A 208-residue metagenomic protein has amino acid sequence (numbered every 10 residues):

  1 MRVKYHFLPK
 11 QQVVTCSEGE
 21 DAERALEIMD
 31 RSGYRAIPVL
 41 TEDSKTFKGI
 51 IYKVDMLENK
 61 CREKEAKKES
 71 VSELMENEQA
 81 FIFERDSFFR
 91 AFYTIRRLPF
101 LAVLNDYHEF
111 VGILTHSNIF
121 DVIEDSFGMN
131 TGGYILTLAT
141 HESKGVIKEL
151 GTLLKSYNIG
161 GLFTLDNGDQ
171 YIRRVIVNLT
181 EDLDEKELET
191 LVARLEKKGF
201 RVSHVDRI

Functional and structural regions predicted by a protein language model:
M1-K45, G49, V54-R62: Basic, Lys/Arg-rich alpha-helical nucleic-acid-recognition elements, primarily the DNA-binding modules of transcription
M1-V13, K67-Q79, T131-I135: Bateman (tandem CBS) regulatory domains
T15-Y34, L40-T41, A80-L98, L104-D106 (+2 more regions): The conserved cystathionine-beta-synthase
E20, I51, E69, D86 (+1 more regions): Short beta-to-alpha loop/turn elements within the nucleotide-binding domains of ABC transporters
G33, E65-A66, R97, N130-T131 (+1 more regions): Short flexible coil/turn linkers enriched for glycine and charged/polar residues that connect secondary-structure
Y34, P38, F47-R62, Q79 (+4 more regions): Short beta->alpha transition motifs characteristic of CBS
D55-M56, E73, S87, N118-I119 (+2 more regions): Histidine- and aromatic-rich ligand-binding microenvironments
G128-I208: A conserved regulatory-domain signal marking ACT and ACT-like small-molecule sensing domains and adjacent regulatory
